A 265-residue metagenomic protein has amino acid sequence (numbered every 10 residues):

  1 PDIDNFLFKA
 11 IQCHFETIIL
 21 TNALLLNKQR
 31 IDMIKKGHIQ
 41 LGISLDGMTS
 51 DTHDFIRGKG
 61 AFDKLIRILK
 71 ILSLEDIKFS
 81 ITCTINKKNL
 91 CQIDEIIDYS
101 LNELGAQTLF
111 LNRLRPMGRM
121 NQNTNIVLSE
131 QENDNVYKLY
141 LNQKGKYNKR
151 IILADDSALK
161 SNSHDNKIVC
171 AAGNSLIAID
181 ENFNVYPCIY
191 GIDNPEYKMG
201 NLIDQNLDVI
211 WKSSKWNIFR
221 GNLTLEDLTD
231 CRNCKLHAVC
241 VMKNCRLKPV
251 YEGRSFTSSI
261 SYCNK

Functional and structural regions predicted by a protein language model:
P1-R115: Radical SAM/AdoMet-radical enzyme domain recognition
I3, T49, L65, I93 (+4 more regions): A structural signal for well-ordered alpha-helical scaffolds and beta->alpha junctions
I11, K35, K70-S73, L101 (+5 more regions): Alpha-helix boundary recognition
L26, H53-I56, L128, I151 (+3 more regions): Short clusters of hydrophobic/aromatic residues that line enzyme substrate/ligand-binding pockets
K36-G37, L104, A172, T229 (+1 more regions): Structured loop/turn residues at beta-strand edges in well-structured enzyme cores
T52, F110, T124, N166 (+3 more regions): Glycine-rich, flexible loop/turn motifs
Q92, L114-N194, E226-L228, N233 (+1 more regions): A C-terminal junction/extension of Radical SAM enzymes
I192-K265: Flexible mid-to-C-terminal extensions adjoining Fe-S/redox cofactors in radical SAM and related proteins
